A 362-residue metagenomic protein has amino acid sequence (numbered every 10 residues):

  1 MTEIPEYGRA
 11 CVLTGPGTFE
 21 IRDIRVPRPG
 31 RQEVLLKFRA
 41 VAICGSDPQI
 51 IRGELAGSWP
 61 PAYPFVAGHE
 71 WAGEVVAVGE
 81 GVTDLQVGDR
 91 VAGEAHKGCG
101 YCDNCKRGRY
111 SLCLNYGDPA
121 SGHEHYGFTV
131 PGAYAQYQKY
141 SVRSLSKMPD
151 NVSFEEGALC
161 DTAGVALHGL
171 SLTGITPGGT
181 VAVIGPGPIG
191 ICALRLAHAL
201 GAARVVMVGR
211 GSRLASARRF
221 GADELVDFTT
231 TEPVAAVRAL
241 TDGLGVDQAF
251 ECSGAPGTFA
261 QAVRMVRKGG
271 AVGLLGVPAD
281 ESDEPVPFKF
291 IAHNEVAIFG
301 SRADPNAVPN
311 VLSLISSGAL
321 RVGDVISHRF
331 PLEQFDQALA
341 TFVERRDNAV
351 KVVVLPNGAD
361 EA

Functional and structural regions predicted by a protein language model:
M1-E70, L355-A362: Short N-terminal strand-loop motif that marks the start of NAD(P)H/FAD-dependent oxidoreductase cofactor-binding domains
T2-A10, A260-R264, P305-A362: C-terminal hydrophobic helical "lid"/dimerization subdomain of Rossmann-like NAD(P)H-dependent oxidoreductases
P27-V41, L55-K106, P149-N151: Glycine-rich beta-strand-centered segment in the early N-terminal region that forms part of a ligand/cofactor-binding
C99-I184: NAD(P)H dinucleotide-binding glycine-rich loop of Rossmann-like/cofactor-binding domains, especially the beta1-alpha1
T162, G185-G187, R210, V277: Glycine-rich Rossmann-fold phosphate-binding loop(s) that bind the pyrophosphate of adenine dinucleotide cofactors
V165, I189, R213: Hydrophobic/small residue at the entry helix of a nucleotide-binding pocket
T180-V183, H198-Q261: Adenosine-nucleotide cofactor-binding segment
V277-N294: Rossmann-fold NAD(P)-binding glycine/threonine-rich loop
